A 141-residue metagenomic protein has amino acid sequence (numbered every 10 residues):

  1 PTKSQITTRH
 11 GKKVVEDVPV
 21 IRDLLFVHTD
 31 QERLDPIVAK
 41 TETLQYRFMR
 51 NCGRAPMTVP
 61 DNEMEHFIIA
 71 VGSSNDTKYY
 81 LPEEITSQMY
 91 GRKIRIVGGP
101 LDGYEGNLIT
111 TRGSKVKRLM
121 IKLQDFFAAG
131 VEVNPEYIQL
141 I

Functional and structural regions predicted by a protein language model:
P1-K93, I109-R118, K122-I141: Acidic-enriched and Gly/Ser
I96-E105: Short coil-to-beta-strand transition motifs
